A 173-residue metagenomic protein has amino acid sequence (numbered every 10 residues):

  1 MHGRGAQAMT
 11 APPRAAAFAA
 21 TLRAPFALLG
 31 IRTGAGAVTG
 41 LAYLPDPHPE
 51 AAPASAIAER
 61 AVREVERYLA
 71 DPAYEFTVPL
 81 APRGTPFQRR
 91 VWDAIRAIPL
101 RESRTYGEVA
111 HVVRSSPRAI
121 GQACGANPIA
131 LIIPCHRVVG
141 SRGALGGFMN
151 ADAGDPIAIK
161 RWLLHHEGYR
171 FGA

Functional and structural regions predicted by a protein language model:
M1-S115, A158, H166-A173: Basic nucleic-acid-binding alpha-helical/helix-turn surface characteristic of O6-alkylguanine DNA
L29-I31, H136-G140: Active-site and channel-lining beta-strand-loop segments that bind or position nucleotide-derived/phosphorylated
A123: Residues in the recognition helix of alpha-helical DNA-binding motifs
A126-P128, I132-I133: Major-groove DNA-recognition helix of helix-turn-helix-type DNA-binding domains
V138-K160: Intrinsically disordered, low-complexity basic tails/linkers immediately adjacent to helix-turn-helix/homeobox/MYB/SANT
